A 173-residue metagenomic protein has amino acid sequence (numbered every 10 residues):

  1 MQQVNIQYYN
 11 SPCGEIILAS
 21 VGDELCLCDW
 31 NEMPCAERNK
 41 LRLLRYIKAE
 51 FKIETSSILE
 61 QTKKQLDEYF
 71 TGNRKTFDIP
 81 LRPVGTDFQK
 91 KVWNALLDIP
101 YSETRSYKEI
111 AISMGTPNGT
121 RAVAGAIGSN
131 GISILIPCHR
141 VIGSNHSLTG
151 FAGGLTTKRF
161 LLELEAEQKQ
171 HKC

Functional and structural regions predicted by a protein language model:
M1-P117, L164, Q168-C173: Basic nucleic-acid-binding alpha-helical/helix-turn surface characteristic of O6-alkylguanine DNA
R121-N130: Regulatory, non-catalytic segments
L135: Major-groove DNA-recognition helix of helix-turn-helix-type DNA-binding domains
C138: Short cysteine clusters
V141: Active-site His/Glu-centered metal-binding helix of metallohydrolases
S144-C173: …primarily DNA-binding HTH/wHTH and HhH modules…
